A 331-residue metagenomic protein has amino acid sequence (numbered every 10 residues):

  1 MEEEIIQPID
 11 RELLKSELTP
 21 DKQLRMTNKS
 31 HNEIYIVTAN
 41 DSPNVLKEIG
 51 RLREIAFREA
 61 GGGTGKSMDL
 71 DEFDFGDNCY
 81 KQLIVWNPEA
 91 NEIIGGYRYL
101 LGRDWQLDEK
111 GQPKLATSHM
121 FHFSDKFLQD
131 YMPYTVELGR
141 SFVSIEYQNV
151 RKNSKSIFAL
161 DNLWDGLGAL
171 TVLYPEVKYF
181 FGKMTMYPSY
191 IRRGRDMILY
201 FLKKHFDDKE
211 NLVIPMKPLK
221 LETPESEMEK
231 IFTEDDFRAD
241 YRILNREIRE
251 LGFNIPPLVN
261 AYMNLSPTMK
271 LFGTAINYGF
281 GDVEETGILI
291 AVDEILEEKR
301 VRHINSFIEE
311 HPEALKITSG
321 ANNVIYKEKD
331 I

Functional and structural regions predicted by a protein language model:
E2-N40: Conserved N-terminal entry element of GNAT/NAT acetyltransferase domains
E2-S16, P43, R58, E225-I331: Intrinsically disordered, low-complexity, positively biased terminal segments
E4, P8, A39-G50, I157 (+2 more regions): Generic detection of long, well-ordered alpha-helical segments
M26-D71, F75, K81-L101: Short amphipathic alpha-helix that is part of the acyltransferase structural core
T38-D41, N87-E89, R98-R103, R140-F142 (+3 more regions): Short, flexible loop/turn elements at secondary-structure junctions
T64, D104-T268: Acyl-donor binding region in acyl/amide transferases
D74-I84, L107, M269-K270, F280-T286: A short helix-loop-beta-strand connector motif used in the catalytic cores of GNAT acetyltransferases and, in some
A90-I94, P133-V136, M269, V283: Coil-to-beta-strand transition motifs
